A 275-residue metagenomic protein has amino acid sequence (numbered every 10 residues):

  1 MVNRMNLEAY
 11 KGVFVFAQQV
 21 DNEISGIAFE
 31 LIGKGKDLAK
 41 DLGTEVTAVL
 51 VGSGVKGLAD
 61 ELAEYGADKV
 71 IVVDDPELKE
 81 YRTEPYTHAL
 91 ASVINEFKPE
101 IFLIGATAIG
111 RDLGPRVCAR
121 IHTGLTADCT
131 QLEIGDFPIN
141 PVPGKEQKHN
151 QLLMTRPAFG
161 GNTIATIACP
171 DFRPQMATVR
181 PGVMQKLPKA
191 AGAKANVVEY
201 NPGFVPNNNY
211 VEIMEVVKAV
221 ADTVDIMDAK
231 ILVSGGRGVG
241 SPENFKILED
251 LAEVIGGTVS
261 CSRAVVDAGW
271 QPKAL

Functional and structural regions predicted by a protein language model:
M1-L275: N-terminal glycine-rich FAD/FM-binding segment characteristic of electron-transfer flavoproteins
